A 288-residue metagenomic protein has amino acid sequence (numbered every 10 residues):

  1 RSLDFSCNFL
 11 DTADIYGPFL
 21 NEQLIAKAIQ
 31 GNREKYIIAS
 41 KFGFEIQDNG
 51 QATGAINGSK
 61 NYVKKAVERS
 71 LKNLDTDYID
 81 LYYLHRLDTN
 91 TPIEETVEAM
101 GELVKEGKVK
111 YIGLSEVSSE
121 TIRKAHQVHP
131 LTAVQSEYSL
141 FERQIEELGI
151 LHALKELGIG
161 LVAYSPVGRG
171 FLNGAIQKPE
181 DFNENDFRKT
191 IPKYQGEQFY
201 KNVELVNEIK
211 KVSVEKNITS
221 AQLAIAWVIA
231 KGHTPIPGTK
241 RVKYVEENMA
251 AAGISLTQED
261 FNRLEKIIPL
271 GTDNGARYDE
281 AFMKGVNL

Functional and structural regions predicted by a protein language model:
R1-S2, G58-L74, S118-R123: Short, acidic/polar
R1-Y36: N-terminal binding-site loop/beta-alpha segment at the start of enzyme catalytic domains that lines or forms
L10, I79, I112: Glycine-centered flexible beta-alpha turn that most often forms the glycine-rich phosphate-binding loop
L20, L24, G54-Y62, D88-E95 (+1 more regions): Alpha-helix N-cap and loop-to-helix initiation/capping positions
K35-Q47: A short, structured active-site edge motif that brings together acidic residues
I46-N57, N207: Surface-exposed, active-site-proximal loop segments in enzymatic domains
L71-N90: Active-site groove signature of glycoside hydrolases
L87, I93-L270, M283-L288: Beta/alpha (TIM)-barrel catalytic core signal, keyed to glycine-rich beta->alpha loops juxtaposed to Asp/Glu that bind
